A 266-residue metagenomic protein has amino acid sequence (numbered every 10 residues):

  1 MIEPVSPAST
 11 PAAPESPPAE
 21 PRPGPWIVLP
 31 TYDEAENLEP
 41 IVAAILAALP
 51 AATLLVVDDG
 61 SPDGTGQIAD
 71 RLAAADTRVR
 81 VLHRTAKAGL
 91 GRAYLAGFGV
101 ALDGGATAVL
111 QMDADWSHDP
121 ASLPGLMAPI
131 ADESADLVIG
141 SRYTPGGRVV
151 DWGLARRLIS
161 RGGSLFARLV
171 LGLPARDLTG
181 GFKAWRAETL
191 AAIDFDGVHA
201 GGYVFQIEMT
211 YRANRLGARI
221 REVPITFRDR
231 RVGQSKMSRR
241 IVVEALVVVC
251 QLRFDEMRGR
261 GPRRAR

Functional and structural regions predicted by a protein language model:
M1-G24, G172-L173, F195-R266: Hydrophobic helical membrane-anchoring modules
L29, A51-S61, L82-H83: Short beta-strand/loop segment that forms part of the nucleotide-sugar
E34-A48: Short, well-formed alpha-helical segments that are part of the catalytic scaffolds of diverse glycosyltransferases
E36-P40, D63-L72: Acidic helix N-cap motif at the loop->helix transition within catalytic regions of sugar-transfer enzymes
D58-Q67, A86, W116: A conserved acidic beta->alpha catalytic loop
R80, R84-D103, P120-Y203, R230-A245 (+1 more regions): Acceptor/aglycone-binding surface of glycosyltransferases and processive sugar-polymer synthases
A106-S117: Short beta-strand-to-loop acidic/aromatic patch adjacent to the donor-nucleotide binding site
A106-T107, S134-A135, A218: Short, high-confidence coil segments that cap the C-terminus of an alpha-helix and link into the following beta-strand
